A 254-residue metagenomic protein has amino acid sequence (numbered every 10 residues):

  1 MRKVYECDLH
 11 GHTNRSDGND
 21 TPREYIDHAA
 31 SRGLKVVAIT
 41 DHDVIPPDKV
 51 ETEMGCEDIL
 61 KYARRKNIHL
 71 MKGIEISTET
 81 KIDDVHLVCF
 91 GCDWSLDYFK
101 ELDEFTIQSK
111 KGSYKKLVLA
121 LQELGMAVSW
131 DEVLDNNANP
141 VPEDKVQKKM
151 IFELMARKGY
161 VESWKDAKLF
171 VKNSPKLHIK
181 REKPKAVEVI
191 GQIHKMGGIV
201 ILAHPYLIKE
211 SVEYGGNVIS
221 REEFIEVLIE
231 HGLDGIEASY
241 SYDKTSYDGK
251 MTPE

Functional and structural regions predicted by a protein language model:
M1-D83, F170-K172, P184-G197, I201-E254: An N-terminally biased module of ancient metal coordination in phosphate/nucleic-acid-related enzymes
L9-G11, E101-D103, D135-N137, N173-P175 (+1 more regions): A short, structure-level motif marking secondary-structure boundaries and short turns
T13-R15, F105-T106, N139-P140, L177-H178 (+2 more regions): A generic structural signal for short
E79-K111, F152-P175: Active-site gating loops and adjacent loop-to-helix segments of metal-dependent hydrolytic enzymes
W94-V141: Hydrophobic alpha-helical segments and helix pairs
M126-V187: Hydrophobic, aromatic-enriched interface-forming segments
